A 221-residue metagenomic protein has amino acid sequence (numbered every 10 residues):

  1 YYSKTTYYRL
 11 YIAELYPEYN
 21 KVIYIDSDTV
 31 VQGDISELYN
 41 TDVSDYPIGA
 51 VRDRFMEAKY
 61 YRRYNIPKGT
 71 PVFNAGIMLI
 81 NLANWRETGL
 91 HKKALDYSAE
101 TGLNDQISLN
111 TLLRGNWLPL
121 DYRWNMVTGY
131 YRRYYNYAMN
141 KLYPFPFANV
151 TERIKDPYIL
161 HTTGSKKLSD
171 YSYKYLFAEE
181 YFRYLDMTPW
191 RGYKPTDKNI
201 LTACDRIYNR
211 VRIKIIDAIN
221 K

Functional and structural regions predicted by a protein language model:
Y1, R62-K68, F145-N149: Short, P/G- and charge-enriched loop/turn segments at secondary-structure junctions
Y1-Y2, F55-M56, Y97-S98: Short, flexible loop segments at the rims of nucleotide/cofactor-binding pockets, characterized by
T5-M56, T70-V72, L79-I80: GT-A fold catalytic core of metal-dependent nucleotide-sugar glycosyltransferases, centered on the diacidic
Y8-R9, N74, D105-S108: Catalytic-loop motifs flanking and including active-site residues across diverse enzymes
Y24-S27, G33-E37, K59-R63, T88-K93 (+1 more regions): A short secondary-structure junction signal
P47-P67, D170-R183, W190: A short, conserved beta-to-alpha structural element at the edge of catalytic cores that scaffolds binding
V72-A75, K155: Short, solvent-exposed loop/turn segments at the edges of secondary structure
L82-K221: A glycosyltransferase accessory/donor-loop signature
